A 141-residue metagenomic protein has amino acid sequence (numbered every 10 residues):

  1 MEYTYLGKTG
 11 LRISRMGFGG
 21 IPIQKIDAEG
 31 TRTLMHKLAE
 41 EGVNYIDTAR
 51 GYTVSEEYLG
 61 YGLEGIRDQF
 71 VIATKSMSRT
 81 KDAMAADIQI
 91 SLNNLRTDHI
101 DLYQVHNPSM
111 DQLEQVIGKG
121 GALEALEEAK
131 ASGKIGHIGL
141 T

Functional and structural regions predicted by a protein language model:
M1-F70, A131: N-terminal binding-site loop/beta-alpha segment at the start of enzyme catalytic domains that lines or forms
F18-I21, I72-T74, S109-Q112, K134: A short, structure-level motif marking secondary-structure boundaries and short turns
I21, A49-G51, K75-R79, V105-P108 (+1 more regions): Active-site beta-loop-alpha junctions enriched in small/polar residues
I26-E29, H36, E40, K81-T141: Glycine/proline-rich, positively charged, aromatic-decorated active-site loop/lid region on the catalytic face
I46, V71-A73, G136-T141: Structural detector of well-ordered beta-strand residues that form the stable sheet scaffold of enzyme domains
I66-D68, T74-K75, D87, K119-G120: Short alpha-helix boundary/capping motifs
F70-V71, D101: Structural motif
